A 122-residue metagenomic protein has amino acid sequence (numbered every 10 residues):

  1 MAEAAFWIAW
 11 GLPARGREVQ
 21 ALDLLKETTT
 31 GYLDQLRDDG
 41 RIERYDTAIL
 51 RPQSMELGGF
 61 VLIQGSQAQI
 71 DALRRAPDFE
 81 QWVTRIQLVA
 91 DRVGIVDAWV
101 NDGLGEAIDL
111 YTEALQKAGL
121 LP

Functional and structural regions predicted by a protein language model:
M1-L57, G65-L73, D97-P122: Short S/T/G/P-rich N-terminal loop/turn motif that feeds into the first structured element of a domain
G59-V89: Mid-chain, well-packed structural core segment of small domains
I86-W99: Charge-dense, low-complexity polyampholytic segments
